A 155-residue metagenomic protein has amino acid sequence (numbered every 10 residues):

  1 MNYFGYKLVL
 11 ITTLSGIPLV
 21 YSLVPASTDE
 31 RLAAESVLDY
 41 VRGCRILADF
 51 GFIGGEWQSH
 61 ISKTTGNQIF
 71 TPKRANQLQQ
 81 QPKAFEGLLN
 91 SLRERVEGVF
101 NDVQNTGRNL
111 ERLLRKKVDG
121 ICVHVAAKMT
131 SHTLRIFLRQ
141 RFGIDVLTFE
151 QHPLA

Functional and structural regions predicted by a protein language model:
M1-K63, K73-R74: Polybasic low-complexity intrinsically disordered regions
E30, L92, A126: Hydrophobic (often cysteine-bearing) scaffold residues that line and stabilize catalytic clefts of nucleotide/cofactor
R42, Q104, R135-L138: Hydrophobic/aromatic-lined pockets within catalytic cores
R45, F50-D119: Helix-centered, glycine/charged polyanion-binding patches within enzymatic domains that contact phosphate-containing
C122-A155: C-terminal domain-tail junction helix/linker
